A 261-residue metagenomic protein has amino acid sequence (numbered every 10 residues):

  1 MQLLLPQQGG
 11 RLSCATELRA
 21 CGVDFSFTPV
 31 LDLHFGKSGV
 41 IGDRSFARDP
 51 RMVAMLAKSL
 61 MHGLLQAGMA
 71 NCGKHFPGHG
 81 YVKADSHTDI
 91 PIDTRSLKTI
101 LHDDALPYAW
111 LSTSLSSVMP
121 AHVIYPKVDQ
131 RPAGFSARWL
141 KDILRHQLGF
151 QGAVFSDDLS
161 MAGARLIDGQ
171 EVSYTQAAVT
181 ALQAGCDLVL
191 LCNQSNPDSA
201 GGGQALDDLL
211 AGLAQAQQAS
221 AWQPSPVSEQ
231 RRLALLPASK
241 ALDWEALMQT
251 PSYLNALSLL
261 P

Functional and structural regions predicted by a protein language model:
M1-E17, R48-L56, K98-L101: Glycine-rich anion/phosphate-binding loops
G10-L33, V53, M61-P77: Glycine-rich, aromatic-flanked loop segments that form ligand/cofactor-binding clefts across common enzyme folds
F25-R48, N71, H75-D93: Short glycine/serine-rich loop/turn segments
S38-V40, R48, V53, L97 (+1 more regions): A broad, structure-centric signal for solvent-exposed, well-ordered loop/edge residues that line or flank functional
D49-V53, D198, G202, T250: Intrinsic-disorder/low-complexity, polar/charged segments
K58-L233, P237-A246: Second-shell residues forming the walls of enzyme active-site clefts
P237-P261: C-terminal extensions of enzymes
